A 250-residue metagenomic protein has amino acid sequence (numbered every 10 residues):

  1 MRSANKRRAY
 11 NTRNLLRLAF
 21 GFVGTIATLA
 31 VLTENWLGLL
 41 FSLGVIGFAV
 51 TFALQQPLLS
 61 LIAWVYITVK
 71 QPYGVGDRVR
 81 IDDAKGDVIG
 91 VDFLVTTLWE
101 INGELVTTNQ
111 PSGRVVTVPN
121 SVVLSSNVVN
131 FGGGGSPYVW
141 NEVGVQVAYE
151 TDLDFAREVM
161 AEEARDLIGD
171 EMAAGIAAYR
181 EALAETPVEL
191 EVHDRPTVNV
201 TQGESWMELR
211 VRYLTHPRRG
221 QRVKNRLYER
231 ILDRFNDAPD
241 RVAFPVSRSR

Functional and structural regions predicted by a protein language model:
M1-V69, T107-Y138: Membrane-contacting alpha-helices and adjoining membrane-interface segments in channel/transport-associated proteins
V50-A53, D83, T215, R219: Short coil/turn residues that cap or connect secondary-structure elements
Q55-A63, G74, Q221, N225: Short helix-terminus and kink motifs of transmembrane alpha helices, predominantly at the cytoplasmic interface
L58, I62, V139-V147, T151 (+2 more regions): Oligomerization/assembly interface segments of phage tail-like spikes and tubes
T68-D170: Soluble accessory domains appended to multi-pass membrane transport proteins
A161, G169-R250: Solvent-exposed, non-transmembrane regulatory segments of membrane-associated proteins
